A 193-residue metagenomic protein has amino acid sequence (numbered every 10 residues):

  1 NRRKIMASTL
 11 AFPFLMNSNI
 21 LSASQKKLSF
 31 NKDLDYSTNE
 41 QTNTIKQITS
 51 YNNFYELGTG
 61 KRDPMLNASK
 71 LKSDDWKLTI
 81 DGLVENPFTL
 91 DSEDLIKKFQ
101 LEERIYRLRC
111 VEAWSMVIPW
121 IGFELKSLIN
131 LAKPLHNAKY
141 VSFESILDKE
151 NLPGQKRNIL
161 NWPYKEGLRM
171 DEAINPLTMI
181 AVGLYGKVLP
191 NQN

Functional and structural regions predicted by a protein language model:
N1-P13: N-terminal secretory signal peptides and thylakoid transit peptides that target proteins across membranes
P13-F14, K133: Residue-level detector of secondary-structure transition/capping positions
N17-S18: N-terminal signal peptide c-region/cleavage motif recognized by signal peptidases
S24-N193: Structured, non-membrane catalytic/scaffold regions adjacent to prosthetic-group chemistry
